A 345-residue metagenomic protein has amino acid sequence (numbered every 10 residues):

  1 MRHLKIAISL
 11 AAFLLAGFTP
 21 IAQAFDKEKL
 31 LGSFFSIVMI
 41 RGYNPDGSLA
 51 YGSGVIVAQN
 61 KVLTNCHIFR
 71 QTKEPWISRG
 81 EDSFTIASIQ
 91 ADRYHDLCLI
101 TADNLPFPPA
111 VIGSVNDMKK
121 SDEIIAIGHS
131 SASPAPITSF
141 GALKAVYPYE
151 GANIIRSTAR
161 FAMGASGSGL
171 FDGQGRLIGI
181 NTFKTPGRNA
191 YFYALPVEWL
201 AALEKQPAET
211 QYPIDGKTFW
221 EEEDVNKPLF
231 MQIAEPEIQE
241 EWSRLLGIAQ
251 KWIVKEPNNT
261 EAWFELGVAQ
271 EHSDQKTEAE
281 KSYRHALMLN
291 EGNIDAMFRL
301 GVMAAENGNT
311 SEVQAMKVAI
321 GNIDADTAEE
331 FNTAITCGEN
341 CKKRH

Functional and structural regions predicted by a protein language model:
A22-V55, V62, E74, P257: N-terminal activation segment of mature serine protease catalytic domains
A24-L30, P108, I180-G247: C-terminal cap/linker of serine protease catalytic domains
F25-K29, I68, P108-I154, F161-A165 (+3 more regions): Flexible, gly/ser-rich surface segments that form the specificity/activation loops bordering the active-site cleft
G47-L49, A58-P136, G151-I154, Y212 (+2 more regions): Conserved active-site neighborhood of the chymotrypsin/trypsin-like protease fold
V55, F161-N181: Catalytic nucleophile loop of clan PA
E265, R299, T333-A334: Canonical tetratricopeptide repeat
